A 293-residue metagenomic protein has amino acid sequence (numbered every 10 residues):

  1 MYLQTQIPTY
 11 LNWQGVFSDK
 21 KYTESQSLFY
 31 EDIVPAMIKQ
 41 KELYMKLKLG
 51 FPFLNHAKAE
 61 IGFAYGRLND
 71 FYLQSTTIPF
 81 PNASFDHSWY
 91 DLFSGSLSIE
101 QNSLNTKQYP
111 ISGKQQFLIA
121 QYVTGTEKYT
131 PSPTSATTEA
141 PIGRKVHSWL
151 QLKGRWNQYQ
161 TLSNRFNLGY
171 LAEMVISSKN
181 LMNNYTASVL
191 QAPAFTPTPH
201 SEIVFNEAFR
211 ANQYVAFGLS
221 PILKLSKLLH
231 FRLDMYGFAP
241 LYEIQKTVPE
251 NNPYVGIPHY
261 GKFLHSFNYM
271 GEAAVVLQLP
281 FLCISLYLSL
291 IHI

Functional and structural regions predicted by a protein language model:
M1-L104, Q108, L190-P199, V204-V215 (+5 more regions): Gram-negative/organellar outer-membrane beta-barrel architecture
Q40-L49, F93, Q121-T130, W149-Y159 (+1 more regions): A short, hydrophobic secondary-structure junction motif
F85, S94-S226, H230-E243, V248-E250 (+1 more regions): C-terminal outer-membrane beta-barrel translocator/porin domains of Gram-negative envelope proteins and their
V248-L290: C-terminal beta-signal and terminal closure region of outer-membrane beta-barrel proteins
